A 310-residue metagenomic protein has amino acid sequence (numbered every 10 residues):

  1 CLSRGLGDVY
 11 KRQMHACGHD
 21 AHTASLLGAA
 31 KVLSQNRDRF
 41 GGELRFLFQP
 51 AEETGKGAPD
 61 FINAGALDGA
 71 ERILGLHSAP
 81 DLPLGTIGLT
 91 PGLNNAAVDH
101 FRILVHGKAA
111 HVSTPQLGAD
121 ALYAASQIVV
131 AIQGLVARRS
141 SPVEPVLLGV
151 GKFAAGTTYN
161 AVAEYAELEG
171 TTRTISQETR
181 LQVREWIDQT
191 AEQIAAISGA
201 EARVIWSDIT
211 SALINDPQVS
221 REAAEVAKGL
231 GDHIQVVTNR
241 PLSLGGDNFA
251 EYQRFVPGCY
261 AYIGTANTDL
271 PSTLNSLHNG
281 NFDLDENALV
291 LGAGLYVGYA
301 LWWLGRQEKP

Functional and structural regions predicted by a protein language model:
C1-Y10: Single conserved hydrophobic/aromatic residue that forms the stacking wall/gate of nucleotide- or nucleobase-binding
K11, R39-L44, L67-R72, A97-H100 (+2 more regions): Short coil/turn connectors at secondary-structure junctions
K11-C17, V237, N279-E286: Short pre-catalytic strand/loop immediately N-terminal to key active-site residues, enriched for Gly-Thr
K11-G55, D99-V105, V112-V136, G170-T172 (+1 more regions): Alpha-helical metal-binding/catalytic segments enriched in His/Glu/Asp
A21-L93, S141: Acidic/histidine-rich catalytic neighborhood of metal-dependent amide-processing enzymes
G69-N215, S243-L244: Midchain, well-structured core segments that form catalytic/ion-binding scaffolds
A124, G134, R138, Q189 (+2 more regions): His/Asp/Glu-rich mid-to-C-terminal helical/loop segments that flank catalytic regions of hydrolases
V130-A137, I205, S211-N267: Active-site-adjacent substrate-binding region of metalloamidase/peptidase-like peptide-processing proteins
